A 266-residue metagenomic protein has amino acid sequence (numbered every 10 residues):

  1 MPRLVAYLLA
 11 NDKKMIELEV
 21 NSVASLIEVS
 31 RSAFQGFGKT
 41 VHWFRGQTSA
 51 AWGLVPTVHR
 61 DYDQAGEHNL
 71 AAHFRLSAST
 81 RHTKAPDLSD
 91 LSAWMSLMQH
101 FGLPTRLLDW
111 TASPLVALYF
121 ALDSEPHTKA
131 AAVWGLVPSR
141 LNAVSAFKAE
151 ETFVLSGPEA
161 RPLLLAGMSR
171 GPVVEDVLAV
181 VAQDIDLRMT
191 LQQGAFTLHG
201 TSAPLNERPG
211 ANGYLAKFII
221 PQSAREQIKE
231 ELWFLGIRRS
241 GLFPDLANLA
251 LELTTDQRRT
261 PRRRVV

Functional and structural regions predicted by a protein language model:
M1-V266: Catalytic-core elements of nucleic-acid end-processing and repair enzymes
